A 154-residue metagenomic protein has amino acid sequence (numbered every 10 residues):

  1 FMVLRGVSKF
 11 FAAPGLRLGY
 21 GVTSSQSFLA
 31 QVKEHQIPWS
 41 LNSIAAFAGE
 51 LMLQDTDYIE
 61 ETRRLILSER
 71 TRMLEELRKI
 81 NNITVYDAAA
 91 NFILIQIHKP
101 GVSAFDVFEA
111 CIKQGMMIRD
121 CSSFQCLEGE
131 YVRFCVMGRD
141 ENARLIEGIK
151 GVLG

Functional and structural regions predicted by a protein language model:
F1-K79, I83-Y86: PLP-dependent aminotransferase class I/II
V7, M117-S123: Short beta-strand->loop
G15, A89, C126-E128: Short acidic/glycine-enriched loop/turn segments that link adjacent beta-strands
S24, Q54, H98, M137-R139: Residue-level recognition of strand-loop junctions within catalytic nucleotide-signaling folds
V32, V107, L145-G148: Hydrophobic side chains in well-ordered alpha-helices
I66-L67, T71, I80-Q114, V136: Conserved PLP-binding catalytic core of the aspartate aminotransferase-like
K113-Q114, S123-G154: PLP-dependent enzyme catalytic core of the Aspartate aminotransferase-like
